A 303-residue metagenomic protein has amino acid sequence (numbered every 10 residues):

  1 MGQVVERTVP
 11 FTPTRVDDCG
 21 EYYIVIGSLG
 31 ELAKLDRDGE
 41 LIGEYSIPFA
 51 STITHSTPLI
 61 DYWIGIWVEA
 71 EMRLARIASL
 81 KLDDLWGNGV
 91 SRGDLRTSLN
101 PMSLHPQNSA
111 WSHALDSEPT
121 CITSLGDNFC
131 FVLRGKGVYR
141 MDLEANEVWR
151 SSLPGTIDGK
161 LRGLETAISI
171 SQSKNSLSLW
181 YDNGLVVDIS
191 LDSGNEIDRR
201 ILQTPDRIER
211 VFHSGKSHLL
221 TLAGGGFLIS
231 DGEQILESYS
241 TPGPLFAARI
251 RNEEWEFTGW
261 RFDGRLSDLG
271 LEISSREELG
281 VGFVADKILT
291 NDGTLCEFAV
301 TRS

Functional and structural regions predicted by a protein language model:
G2-T8, E40-S46, P106-A114, E147-L161 (+3 more regions): A short beta-strand motif characteristic of beta-propeller blades
T8-G20, I47-Y62, N108-L125, I157-S171 (+3 more regions): Repeated scaffold domains used in trafficking and secretory/extracellular systems, primarily beta-propellers
Y23-I26, I64-W67, F129-V132, S178-W180 (+3 more regions): Conserved beta-strand element within WD40/beta-propeller blades
Y23-Y45: Beta-propeller domains
L29-L35, E71-G89, K136-M141, N183-I189 (+3 more regions): Structural motif
D38-E40, K81-W86, S103-H105, D142-S152 (+2 more regions): Per-blade loop-tip surfaces of WD-repeat and WD-like beta-propellers in eukaryotic adaptors/scaffolds
G89-T120: Asp-box/WD-like beta-propeller blade repeats and closely related beta-sheet repeat scaffolds
G194-S275: Intrinsically disordered, low-complexity segments enriched in Gly and acidic/Ser/Thr residues that form flexible
